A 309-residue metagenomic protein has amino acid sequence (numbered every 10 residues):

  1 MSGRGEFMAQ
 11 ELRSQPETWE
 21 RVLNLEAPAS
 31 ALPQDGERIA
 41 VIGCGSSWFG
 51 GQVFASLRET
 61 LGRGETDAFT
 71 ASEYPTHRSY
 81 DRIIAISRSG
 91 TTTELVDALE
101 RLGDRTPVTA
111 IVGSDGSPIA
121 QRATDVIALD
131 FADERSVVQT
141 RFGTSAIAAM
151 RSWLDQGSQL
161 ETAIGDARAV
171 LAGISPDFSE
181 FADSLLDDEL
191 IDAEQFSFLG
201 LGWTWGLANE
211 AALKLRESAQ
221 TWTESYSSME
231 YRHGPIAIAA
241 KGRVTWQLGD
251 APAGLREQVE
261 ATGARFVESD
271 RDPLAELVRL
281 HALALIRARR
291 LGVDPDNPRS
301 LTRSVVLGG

Functional and structural regions predicted by a protein language model:
M1-E37, A167-A169, I174: An N-terminal, well-structured beta->alpha segment
S2-E17, D130-F142, D272-L277: A cross-family phosphate/adenosyl-ligand binding-site feature
G5, A123, D250-A251, Q258-G309: Phosphate-moiety recognition in structured ligand-binding domains
F7, S114-D115, Q121, W153-D192 (+1 more regions): Internal, active-site/partner-interface "lid" segment
R21, L25, A31-I83, I191-A240 (+2 more regions): Anionic-ligand anchoring segments at beta-strand to alpha-helix junctions in alpha/beta enzyme folds, i.e., glycine
D35-A172, L201, V244-D270: Glycine-rich phosphate-binding loops that contact phosphosugars or nucleotide phosphates
V170-A182, T223-H233, G249-D250: A general structural motif
